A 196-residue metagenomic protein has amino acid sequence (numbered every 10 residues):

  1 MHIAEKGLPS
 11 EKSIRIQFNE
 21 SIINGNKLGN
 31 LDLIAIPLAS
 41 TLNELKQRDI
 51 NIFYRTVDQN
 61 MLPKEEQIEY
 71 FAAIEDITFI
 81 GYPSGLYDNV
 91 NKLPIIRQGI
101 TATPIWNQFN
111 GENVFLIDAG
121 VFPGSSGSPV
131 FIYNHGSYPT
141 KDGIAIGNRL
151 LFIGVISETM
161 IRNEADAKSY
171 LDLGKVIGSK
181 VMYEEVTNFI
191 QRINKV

Functional and structural regions predicted by a protein language model:
M1-E112, D118-A119, P123, G127 (+3 more regions): Serine endopeptidase catalytic core focused on the charge-relay Asp
G136-V196: C-terminal cap/linker of serine protease catalytic domains
